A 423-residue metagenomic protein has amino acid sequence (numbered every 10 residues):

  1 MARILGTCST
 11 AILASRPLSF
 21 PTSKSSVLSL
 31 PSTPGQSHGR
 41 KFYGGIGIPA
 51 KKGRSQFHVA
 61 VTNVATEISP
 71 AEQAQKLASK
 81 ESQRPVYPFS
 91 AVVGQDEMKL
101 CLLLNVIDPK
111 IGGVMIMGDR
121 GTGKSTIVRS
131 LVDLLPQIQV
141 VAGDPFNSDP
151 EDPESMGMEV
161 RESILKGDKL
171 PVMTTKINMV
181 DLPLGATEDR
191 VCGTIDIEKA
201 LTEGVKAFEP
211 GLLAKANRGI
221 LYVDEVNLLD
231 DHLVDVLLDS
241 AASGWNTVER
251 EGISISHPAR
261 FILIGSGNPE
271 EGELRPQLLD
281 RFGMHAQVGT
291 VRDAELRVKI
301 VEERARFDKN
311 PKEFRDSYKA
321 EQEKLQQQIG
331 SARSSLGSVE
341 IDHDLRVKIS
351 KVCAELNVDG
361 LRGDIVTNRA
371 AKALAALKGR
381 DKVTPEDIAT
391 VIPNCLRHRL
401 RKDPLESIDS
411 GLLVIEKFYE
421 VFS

Functional and structural regions predicted by a protein language model:
M1-K51: N-terminal chloroplast transit peptides
A2-G6, L13-P21, R54-I68, V86-Y87 (+1 more regions): Peripheral, non-AAA+ core regions of ATP-driven protein-machinery
A2-R3, K348-R362, A373-S423: C-terminal engagement/docking regions of AAA+ P-loop ATPases
R3, G44, H58-A65, S69 (+1 more regions): Conserved ASCE/P-loop NTPase catalytic core
V92-D96, G121, D181, Y318-Q322 (+4 more regions): Conserved phosphate/pyrophosphate-binding and hydrolysis machinery centered on Walker-type P-loop NTPases, extending
L100, S125, D235, P276 (+4 more regions): Non-catalytic, well-ordered alpha-helical scaffold segments
L134, I138, R304-D308, C395-H398: Phosphate/oxyanion-binding loops and surfaces in catalytic or ligand/nucleic-acid-binding neighborhoods
S256-R260, I264, E271-L356: Phosphate-sensing "switch" segment of ASCE/P-loop ATPases
